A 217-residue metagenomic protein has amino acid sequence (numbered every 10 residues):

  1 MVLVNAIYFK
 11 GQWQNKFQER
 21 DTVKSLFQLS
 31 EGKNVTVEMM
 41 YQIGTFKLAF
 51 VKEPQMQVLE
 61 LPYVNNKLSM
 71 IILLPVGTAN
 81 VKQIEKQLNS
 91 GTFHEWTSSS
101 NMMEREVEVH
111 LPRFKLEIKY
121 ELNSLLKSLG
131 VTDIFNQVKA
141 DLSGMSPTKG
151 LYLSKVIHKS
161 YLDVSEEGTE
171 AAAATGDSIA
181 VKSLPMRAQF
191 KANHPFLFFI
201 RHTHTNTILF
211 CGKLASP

Functional and structural regions predicted by a protein language model:
M1-P217: Mature hydrolase/peptidase catalytic cores and their serpin-fold inhibitory cores, especially in secreted
